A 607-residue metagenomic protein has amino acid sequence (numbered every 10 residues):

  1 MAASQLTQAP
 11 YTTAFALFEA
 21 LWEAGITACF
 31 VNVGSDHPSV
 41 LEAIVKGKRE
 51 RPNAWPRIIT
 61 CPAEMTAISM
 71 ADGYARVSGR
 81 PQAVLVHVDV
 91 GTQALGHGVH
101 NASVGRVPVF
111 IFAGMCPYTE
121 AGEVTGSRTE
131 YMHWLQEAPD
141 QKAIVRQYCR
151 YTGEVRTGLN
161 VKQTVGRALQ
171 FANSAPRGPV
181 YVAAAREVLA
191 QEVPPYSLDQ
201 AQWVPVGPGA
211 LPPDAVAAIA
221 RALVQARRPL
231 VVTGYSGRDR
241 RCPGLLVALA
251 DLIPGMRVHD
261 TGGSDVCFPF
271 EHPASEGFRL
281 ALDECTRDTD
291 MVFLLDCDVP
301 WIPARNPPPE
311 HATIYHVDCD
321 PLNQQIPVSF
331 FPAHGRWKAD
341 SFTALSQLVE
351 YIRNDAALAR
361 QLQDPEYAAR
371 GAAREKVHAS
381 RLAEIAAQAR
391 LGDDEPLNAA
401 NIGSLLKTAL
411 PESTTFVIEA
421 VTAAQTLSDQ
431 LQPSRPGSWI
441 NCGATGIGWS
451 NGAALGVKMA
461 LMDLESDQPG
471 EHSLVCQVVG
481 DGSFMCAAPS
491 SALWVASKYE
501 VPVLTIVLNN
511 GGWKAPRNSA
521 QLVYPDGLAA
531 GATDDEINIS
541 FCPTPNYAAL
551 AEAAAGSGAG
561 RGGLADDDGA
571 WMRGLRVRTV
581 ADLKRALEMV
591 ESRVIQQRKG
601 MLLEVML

Functional and structural regions predicted by a protein language model:
A2-Q8, L159, Y196, A217 (+4 more regions): Phosphate/pyrophosphate-binding active-site segments
A2-R353, A409, L474, L493 (+1 more regions): N-terminal alpha/beta PP-like core and its mobile active-site loop of ThDP/TPP-dependent enzymes
Y11, F15, G34, P213 (+10 more regions): Conserved structured core elements
A14-F18, W22-G25, N32-I44, P243 (+1 more regions): Active-site diphosphate/adenylate-binding microenvironment
R49, N173, A357, T415 (+2 more regions): A generic secondary-structure boundary signal that marks alpha-helix termini
P52, E123-Q136, L252, T286-D288 (+3 more regions): Thiamine diphosphate
K142, L246, G403, Y547-A548: Generic structural marker for isolated residues within well-ordered, non-membrane alpha-helices of soluble domains
G234-D239, R390-L391, G480-G482: Conserved short loop/turn motifs at secondary-structure junctions
